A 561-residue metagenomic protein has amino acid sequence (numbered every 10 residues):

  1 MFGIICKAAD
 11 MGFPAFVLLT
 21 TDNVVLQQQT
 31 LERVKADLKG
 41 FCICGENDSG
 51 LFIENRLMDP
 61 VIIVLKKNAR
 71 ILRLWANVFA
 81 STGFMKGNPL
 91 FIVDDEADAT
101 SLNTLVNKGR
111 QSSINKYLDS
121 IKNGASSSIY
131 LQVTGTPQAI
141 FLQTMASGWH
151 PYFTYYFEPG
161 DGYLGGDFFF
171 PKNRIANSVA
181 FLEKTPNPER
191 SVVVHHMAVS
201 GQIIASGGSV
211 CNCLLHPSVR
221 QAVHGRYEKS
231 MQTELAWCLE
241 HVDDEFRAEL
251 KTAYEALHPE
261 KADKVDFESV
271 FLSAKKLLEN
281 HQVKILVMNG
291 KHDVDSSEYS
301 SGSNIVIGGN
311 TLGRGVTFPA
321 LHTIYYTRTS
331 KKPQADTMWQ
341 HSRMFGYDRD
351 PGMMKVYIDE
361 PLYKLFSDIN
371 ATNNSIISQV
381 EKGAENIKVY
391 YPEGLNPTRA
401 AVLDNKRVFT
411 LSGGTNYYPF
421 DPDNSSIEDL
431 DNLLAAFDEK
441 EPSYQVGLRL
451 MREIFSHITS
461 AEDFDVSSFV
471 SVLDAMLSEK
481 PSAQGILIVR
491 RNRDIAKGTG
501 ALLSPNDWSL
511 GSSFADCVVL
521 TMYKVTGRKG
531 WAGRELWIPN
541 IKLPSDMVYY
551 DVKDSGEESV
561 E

Functional and structural regions predicted by a protein language model:
M1-G3: Walker A/P-loop
A9-L38, G135, V219: Conserved Walker A/P-loop ATP-binding site and its immediately adjacent core in helicase/helicase-like ATPase domains
L31-R33, L38-I43, P89-A97, G207-I305 (+3 more regions): Conserved C-terminal RecA-like helicase domain
C44-V93, S101-I121, G308-G309: Conserved RecA-like ASCE ATPase "motif II neighborhood" in helicase/translocase motors
N88-D94, V106-A205, N212-L214, S218 (+1 more regions): Conserved P-loop NTPase catalytic core
S191-C211, P217-A222, S375-S478: C-terminal catalytic or substrate-handling cores of phosphate/nucleotide- and metal-cofactor-dependent proteins acting
K291-K364: Conserved RecA-like P-loop NTPase helicase motor core
R328-M353, S375, D465-E561: C-terminal accessory/interaction regions of large nucleic acid-associated machines
